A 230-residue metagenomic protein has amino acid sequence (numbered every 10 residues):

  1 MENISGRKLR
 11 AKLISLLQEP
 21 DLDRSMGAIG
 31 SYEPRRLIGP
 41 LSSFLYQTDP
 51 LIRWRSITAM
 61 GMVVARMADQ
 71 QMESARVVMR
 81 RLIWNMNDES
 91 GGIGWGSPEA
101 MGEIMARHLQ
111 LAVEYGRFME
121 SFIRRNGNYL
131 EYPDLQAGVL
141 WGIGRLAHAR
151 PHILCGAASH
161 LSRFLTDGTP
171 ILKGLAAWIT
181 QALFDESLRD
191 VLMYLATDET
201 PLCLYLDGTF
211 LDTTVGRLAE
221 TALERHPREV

Functional and structural regions predicted by a protein language model:
E2-A11, Y32-F44, R66-I83, Q110-R124 (+3 more regions): Amphipathic alpha-helical scaffolding segments comprising HEAT/armadillo-like alpha-solenoid repeats
E2-G6, A11-Q18, L22, M193-V230: Eukaryotic acidic, Ser/Thr-rich intrinsically disordered low-complexity regions
Q18, G61-A65, G102-E103, L140 (+4 more regions): Structural signature of alpha-helical solenoid repeat scaffolds
E19, R35, P50-L51, G91-G92 (+4 more regions): Alpha-helix N-cap/helix-start positions at coil->helix boundaries
D21, S25, S56, S97 (+3 more regions): Conserved hydrophobic register position within alpha-solenoid helical repeats
S43, P50-R66, R80, G96-I104: Non-membrane alpha-helical segments in proteins
S43-L51, W84, D88-G92, R163-I171: Short coil/turn segments at helix-helix junctions and helix-capping linkers within large alpha-helical proteins
D88-Q136: Hydrophobic, well-structured mid-protein blocks that either form specific transmembrane helices
